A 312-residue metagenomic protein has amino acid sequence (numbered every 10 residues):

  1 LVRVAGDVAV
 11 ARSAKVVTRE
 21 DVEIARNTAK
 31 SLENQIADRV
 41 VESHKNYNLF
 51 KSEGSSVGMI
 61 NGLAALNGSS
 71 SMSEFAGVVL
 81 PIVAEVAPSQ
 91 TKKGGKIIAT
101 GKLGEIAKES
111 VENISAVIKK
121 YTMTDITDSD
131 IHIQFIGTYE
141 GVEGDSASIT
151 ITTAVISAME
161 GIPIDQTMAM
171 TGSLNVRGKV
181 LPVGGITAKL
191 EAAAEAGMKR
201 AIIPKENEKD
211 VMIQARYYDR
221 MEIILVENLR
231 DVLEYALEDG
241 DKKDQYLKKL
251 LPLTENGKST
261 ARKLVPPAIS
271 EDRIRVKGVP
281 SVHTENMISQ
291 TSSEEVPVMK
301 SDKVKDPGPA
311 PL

Functional and structural regions predicted by a protein language model:
L1-M59, A65-S71: C-terminal helical "lid" subdomain and adjoining coupling/linker elements of P-loop NTPases
V17, K45-N61, L66-S71, F75-L312: Peripheral, non-AAA+ core regions of ATP-driven protein-machinery
